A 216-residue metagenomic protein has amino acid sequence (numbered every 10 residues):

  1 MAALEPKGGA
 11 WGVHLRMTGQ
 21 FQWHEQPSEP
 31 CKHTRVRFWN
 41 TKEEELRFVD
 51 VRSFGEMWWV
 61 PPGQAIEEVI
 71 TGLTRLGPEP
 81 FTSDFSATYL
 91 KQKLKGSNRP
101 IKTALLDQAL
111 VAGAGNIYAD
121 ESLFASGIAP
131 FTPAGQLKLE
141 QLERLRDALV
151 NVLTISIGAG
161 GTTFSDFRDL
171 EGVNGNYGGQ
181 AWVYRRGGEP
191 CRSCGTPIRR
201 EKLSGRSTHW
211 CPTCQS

Functional and structural regions predicted by a protein language model:
M1-S216: Structured catalytic/nucleic-acid-binding cores of DNA maintenance enzymes
